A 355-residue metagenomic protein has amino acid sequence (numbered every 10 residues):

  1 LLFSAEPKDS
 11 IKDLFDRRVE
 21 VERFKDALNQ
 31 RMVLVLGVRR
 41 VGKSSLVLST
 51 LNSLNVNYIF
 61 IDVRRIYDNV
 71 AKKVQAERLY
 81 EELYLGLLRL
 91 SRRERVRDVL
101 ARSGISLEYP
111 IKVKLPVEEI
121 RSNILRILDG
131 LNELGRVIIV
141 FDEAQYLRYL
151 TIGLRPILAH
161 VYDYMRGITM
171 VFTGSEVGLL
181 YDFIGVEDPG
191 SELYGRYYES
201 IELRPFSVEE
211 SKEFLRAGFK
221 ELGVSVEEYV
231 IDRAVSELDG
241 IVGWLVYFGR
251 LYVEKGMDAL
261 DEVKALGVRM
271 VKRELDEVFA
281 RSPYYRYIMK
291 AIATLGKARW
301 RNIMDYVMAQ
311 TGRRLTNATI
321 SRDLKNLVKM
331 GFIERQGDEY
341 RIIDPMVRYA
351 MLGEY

Functional and structural regions predicted by a protein language model:
L1-V38, S53, R64, G86-L90 (+7 more regions): A short, basic N-terminal segment
A5-D9, K264-F279: Short, Lys/Arg-enriched N-terminal segment that forms or immediately precedes the first helix of a structured domain
R31-V41, S45-V137, N317-A318: P-loop NTPase nucleotide-binding core
S53, I157, N326: Alpha-helical DNA-recognition elements
K114-G178, G185-D188: Conserved Walker B catalytic segment
F183-S236: Helix-loop-helix "sensor" segment of P-loop NTPases
R216-R273: Amphipathic alpha-helical "lid/sensor" segments that cap RecA-like P-loop NTPase cores
R281, Y285-Y355: C-terminal leucine-rich, beta-strand-based interaction scaffolds used for sensing/assembly
